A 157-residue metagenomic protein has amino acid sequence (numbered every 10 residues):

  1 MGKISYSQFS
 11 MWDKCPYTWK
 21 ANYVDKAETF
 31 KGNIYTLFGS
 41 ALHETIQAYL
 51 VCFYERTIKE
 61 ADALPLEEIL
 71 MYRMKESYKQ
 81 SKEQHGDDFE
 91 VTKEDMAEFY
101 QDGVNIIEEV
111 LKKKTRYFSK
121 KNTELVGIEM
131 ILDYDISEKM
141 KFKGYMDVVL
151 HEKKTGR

Functional and structural regions predicted by a protein language model:
M1-P16, M140-H151: An acidic intrinsically disordered interaction segment
G2-I4, E68, K112, K153-T155: Metal-dependent nuclease catalytic regions and adjoining charged, substrate-binding loops involved in nucleic-acid end
S10, K14-E55, Y100, V104 (+2 more regions): Nuclease catalytic cores
A27-K31, D88, T92-D95, D133: Residue-level detector of alpha-helix boundaries and kinks
K31, Y117, S137-E138: Residues embedded in well-ordered secondary-structure elements
T45-I128: A non-catalytic, helix-rich entry segment at domain boundaries
N122-R157: Non-catalytic protein-protein interaction segments used by genome-maintenance enzymes to assemble and couple activities
